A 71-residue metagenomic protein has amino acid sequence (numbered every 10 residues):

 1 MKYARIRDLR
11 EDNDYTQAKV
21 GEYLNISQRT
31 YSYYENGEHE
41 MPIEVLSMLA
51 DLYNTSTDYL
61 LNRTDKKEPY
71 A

Functional and structural regions predicted by a protein language model:
M1-D12: A short, Lys/Arg-rich alpha-helix, primarily the initiator
R5, T16, P42-V45, S56: Residues that mark the N-terminal boundary/hinge immediately upstream of a DNA-recognition element
E11, E22, D51: Alpha-helical residues within the helix-turn-helix
D14-Y33: Short alpha-helical DNA-recognition segment
N25, E44-Y59: DNA major-groove recognition helix of helix-turn-helix/homeodomain DNA-binding modules
Y33, L61-A71: Short, charged recognition helix plus adjacent turn of helix-turn-helix-like nucleic-acid-binding domains
E38-M48, K67: Short, basic-rich loop-to-helix N-cap that marks the start of a DNA-contacting helix
